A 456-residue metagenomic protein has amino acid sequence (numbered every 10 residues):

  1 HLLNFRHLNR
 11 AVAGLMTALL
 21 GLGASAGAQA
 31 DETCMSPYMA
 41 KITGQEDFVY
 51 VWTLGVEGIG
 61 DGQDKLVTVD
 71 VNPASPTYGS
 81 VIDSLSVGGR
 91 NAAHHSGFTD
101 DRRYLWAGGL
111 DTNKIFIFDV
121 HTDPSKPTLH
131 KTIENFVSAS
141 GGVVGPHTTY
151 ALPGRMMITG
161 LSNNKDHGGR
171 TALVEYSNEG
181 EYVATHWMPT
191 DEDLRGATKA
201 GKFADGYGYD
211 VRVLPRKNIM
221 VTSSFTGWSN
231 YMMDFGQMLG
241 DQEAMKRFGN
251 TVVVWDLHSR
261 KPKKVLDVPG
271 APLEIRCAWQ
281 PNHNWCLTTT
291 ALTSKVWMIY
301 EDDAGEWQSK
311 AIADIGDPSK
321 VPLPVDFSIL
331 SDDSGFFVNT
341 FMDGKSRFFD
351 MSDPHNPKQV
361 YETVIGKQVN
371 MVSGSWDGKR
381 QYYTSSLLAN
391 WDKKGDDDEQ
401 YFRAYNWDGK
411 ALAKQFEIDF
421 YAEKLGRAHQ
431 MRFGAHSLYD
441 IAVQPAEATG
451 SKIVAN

Functional and structural regions predicted by a protein language model:
D31-V71, T77-L110: Beta-strand-rich domains and repeat architectures in extracellular enzymes and scaffolds, especially beta-propellers
Y38-M39, G44-D61, I158-T171, S223-R247 (+1 more regions): Short, conserved, GDST-rich strand-edge loop motifs in beta-rich repeat architectures
D64-V71, R170-E181, L239-S259, D397-G409: Beta-propeller blade signature
Y78-A151: Blade-loop segments of beta-propeller domains
S80-A92, H130-G142, T185-G206, P262-L273 (+3 more regions): Surface-exposed loop and turn segments in beta-propeller and other repeat-based domains that flank or scaffold
T99, G201-F349: Beta-propeller domains
V120-P215: Asp-box/WD-like beta-propeller blade repeats and closely related beta-sheet repeat scaffolds
S319-A404: Loop/turn-rich, solvent-exposed surfaces of beta-rich toroidal or solenoidal domains
